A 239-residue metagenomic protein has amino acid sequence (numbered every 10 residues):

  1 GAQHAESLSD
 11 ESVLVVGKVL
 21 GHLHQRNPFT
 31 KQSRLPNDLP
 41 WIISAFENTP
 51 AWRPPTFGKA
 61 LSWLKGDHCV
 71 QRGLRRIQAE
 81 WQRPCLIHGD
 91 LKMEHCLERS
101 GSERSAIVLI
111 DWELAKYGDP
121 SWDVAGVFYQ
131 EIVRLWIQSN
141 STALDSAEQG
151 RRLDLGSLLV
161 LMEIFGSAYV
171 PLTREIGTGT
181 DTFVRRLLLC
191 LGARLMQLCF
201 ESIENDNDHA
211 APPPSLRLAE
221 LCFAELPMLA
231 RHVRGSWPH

Functional and structural regions predicted by a protein language model:
G1-Q32: ATP-binding pocket architecture of kinase catalytic cores
L8-V15, C69, S157-L161, G179 (+1 more regions): Soluble or luminal CAZymes and related metallo-dependent hydrolases
Q25-I77, V160, I164, F200: Active-site catalytic-loop/activation-segment of kinase and kinase-like phosphoryl-transfer enzymes
T56-G58, M162-T178, F223-H239: Charged/polar, low-hydrophobicity segments characteristic of intrinsically disordered regions and flexible loops
R72-W122: Active-site acidic catalytic loop and adjacent metal/ATP-binding pocket of ATP-dependent phosphoryl transfer enzymes
S121-T173, L191-A210: Active-site activation/catalytic loop segments of kinase-like enzymes and analogous catalytic loops in related
I176-L191: All-alpha amphipathic helical-bundle segments outside canonical DNA-binding/catalytic cores that form hydrophobic
L189-H239: Regulatory N- and C-terminal appendages and interdomain linkers associated with kinase/kinase-like NTP transferase
